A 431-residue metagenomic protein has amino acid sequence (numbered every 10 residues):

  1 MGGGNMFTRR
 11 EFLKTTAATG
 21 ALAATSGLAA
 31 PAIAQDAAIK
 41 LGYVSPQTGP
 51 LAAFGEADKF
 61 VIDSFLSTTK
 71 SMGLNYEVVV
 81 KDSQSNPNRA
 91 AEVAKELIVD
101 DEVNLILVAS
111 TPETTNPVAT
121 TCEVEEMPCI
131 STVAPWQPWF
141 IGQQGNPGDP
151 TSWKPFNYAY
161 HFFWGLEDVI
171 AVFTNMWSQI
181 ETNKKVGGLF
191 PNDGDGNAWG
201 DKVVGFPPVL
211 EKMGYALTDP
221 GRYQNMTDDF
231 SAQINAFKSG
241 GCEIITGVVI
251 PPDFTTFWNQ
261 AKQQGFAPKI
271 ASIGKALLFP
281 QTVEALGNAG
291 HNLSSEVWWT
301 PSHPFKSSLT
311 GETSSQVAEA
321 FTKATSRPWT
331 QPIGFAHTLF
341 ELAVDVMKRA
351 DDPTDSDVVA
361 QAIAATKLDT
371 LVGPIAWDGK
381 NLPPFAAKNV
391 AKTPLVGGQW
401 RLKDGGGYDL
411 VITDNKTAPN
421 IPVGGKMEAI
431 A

Functional and structural regions predicted by a protein language model:
G2-M6, L28-P46: C-terminal segment of N-terminal export signals and the immediately downstream linker at the start of the mature
G4-A23: N-terminal secretory signal peptides and thylakoid transit peptides that target proteins across membranes
G42-V61, K81-N88, S110-T111, L189-G200 (+3 more regions): Extracytoplasmic "Venus flytrap"
A53-F60, T68-G145, F162, Y223-F230 (+1 more regions): Beta-alpha junction/loop-to-helix N-cap segments that form part of ligand/metal-binding clefts
V103-P220, I270-S295: Extracytoplasmic ligand/sensor domains, especially the bilobed periplasmic-binding protein
P112-E123, D228-D229, N235, G240-Q264 (+1 more regions): Hydrophobic alpha-helical
W136, A261-H337, R349-A350, T413-P419 (+1 more regions): Extracellular/periplasmic periplasmic-binding protein-like sensory domains
A320-I333, V344-L410: Segments of small-molecule ligand-sensing domains
